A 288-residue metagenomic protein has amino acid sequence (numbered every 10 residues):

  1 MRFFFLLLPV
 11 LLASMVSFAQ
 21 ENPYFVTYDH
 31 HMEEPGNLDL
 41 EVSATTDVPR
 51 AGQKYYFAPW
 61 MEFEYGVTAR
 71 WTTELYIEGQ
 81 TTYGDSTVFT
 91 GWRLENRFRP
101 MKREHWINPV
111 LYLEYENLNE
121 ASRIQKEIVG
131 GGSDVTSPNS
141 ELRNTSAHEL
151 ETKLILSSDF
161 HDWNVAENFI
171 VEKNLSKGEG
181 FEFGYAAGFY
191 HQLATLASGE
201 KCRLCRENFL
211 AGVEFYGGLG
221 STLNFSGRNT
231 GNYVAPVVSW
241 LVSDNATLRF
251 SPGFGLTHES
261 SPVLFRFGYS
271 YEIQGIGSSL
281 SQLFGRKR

Functional and structural regions predicted by a protein language model:
F5-S14: Bacterial N-terminal signal peptides
A19-R288: Transmembrane beta-barrel domains of Gram-negative outer membranes and organellar outer membranes
